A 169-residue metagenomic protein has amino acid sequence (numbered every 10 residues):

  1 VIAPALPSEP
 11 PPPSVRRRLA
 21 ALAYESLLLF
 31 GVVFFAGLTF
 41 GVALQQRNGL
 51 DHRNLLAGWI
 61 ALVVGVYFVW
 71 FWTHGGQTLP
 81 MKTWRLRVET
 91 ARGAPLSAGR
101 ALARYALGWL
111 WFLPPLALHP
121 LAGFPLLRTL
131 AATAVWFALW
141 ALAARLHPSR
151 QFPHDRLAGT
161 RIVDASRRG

Functional and structural regions predicted by a protein language model:
V1-G169: Membrane-interfacial and juxtamembrane segments of integral membrane proteins
